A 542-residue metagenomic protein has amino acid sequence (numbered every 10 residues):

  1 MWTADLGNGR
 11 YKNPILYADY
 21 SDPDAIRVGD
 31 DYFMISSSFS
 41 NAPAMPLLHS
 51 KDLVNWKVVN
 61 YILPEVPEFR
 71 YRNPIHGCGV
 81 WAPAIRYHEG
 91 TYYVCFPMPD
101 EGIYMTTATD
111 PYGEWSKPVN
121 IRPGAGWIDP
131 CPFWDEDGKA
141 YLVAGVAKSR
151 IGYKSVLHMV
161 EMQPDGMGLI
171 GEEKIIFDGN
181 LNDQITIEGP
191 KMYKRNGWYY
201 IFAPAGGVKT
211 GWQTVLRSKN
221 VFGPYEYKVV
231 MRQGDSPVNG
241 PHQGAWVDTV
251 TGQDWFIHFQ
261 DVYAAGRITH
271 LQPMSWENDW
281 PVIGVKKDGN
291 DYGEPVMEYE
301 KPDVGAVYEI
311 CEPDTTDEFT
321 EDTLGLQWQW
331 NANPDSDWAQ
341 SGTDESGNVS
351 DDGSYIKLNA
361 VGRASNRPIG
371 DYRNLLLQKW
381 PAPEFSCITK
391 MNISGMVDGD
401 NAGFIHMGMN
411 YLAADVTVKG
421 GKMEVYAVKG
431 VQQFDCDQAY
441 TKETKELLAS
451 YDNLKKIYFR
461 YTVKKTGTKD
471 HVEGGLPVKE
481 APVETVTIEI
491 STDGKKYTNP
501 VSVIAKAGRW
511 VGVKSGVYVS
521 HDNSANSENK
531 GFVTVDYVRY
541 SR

Functional and structural regions predicted by a protein language model:
M1-R542: Carbohydrate-active catalytic/glycan-binding domains of CAZyme proteins, especially the secreted or lumenal ectodomains
